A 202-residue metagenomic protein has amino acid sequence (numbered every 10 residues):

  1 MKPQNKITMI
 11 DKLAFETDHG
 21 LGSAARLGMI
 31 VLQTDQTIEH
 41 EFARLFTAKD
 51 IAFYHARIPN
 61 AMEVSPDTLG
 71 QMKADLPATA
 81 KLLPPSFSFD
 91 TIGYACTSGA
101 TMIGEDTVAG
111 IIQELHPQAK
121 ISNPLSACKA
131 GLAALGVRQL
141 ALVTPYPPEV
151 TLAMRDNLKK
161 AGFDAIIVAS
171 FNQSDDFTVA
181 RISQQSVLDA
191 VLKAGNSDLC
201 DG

Functional and structural regions predicted by a protein language model:
K2-A78, V143, P147-S186: N-terminal glycine-rich anion-binding loop in soluble enzyme alpha/beta folds
K73-S86, D189-C200: Short, well-structured alpha-helical segments in soluble
F89-A95, A141-L142, L199-G202: Periplasmic-binding protein-like
Y94, K120-P124, I167: General beta-strand structural signal in soluble alpha/beta enzymes
T101-G110: N-terminal active-site wall of soluble small-molecule enzyme domains
A109-L132: Short, acidic/small-residue loops that bind anionic groups at enzyme active sites
N123-A127, I182-K193: Active-site glycine-rich loop that binds ribose-phosphate moieties when present
